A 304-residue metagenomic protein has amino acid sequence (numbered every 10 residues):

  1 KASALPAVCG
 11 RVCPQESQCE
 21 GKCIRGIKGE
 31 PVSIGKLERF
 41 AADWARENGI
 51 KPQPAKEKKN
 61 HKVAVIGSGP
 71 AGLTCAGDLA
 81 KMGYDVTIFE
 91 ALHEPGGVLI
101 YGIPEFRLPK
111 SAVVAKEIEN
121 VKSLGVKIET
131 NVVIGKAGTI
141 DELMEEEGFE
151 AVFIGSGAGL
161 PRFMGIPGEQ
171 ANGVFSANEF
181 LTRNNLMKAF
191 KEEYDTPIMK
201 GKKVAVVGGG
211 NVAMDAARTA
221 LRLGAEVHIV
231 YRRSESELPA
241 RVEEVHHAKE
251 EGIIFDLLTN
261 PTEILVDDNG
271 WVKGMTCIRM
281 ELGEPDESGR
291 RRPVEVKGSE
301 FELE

Functional and structural regions predicted by a protein language model:
A4, G69-A71, E94, G210-V212: Residue-level detector of alpha-helix initiation sites
A7-R11, Q15-I66, K81-M82, V126-K202 (+1 more regions): FAD-binding core/adjacent interface of flavoenzyme oxidoreductases
H61-T87, A213-L221: N-terminal Rossmann-like FAD-binding beta1-loop-alpha1 element of flavoenzymes
A64, T87-I88, A205, H228: A structural signal for isolated positions on well-ordered beta-strands in alpha/beta enzyme cores
Y84-I100, V230-S236: Glycine-rich FAD pyrophosphate-binding loop
H93-V113, L238-H247: Conserved N-terminal glycine-rich FAD pyrophosphate-binding loop of Rossmann-like flavoproteins
V113-F163, E179, N185-Y194, R222-E304: A Rossmann-like FAD-binding core segment of flavoenzymes
T196-V207, N211-V227: Predominantly flavin-linked oxidoreductase catalytic cores and closely associated redox partners
